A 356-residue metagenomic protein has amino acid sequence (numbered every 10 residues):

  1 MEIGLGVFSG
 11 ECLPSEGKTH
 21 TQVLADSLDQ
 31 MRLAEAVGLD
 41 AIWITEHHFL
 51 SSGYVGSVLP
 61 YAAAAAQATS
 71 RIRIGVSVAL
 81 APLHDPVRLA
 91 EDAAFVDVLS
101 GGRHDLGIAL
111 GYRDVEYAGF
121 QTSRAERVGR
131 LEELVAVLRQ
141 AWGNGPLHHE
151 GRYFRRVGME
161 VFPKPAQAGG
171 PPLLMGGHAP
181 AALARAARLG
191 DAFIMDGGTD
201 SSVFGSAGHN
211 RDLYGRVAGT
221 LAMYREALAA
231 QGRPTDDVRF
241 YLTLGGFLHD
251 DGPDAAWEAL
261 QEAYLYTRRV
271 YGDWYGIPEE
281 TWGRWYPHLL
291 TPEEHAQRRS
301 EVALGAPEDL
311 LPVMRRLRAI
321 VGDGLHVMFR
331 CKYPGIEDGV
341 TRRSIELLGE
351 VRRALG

Functional and structural regions predicted by a protein language model:
M1-G356: Active-site-adjacent structural elements that line small-molecule/cofactor binding pockets in enzymes
